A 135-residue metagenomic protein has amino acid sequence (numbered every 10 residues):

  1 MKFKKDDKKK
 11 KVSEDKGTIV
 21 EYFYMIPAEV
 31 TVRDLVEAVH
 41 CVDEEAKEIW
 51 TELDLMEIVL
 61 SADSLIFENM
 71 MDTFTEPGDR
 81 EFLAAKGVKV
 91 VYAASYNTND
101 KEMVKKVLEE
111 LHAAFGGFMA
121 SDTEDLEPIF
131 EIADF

Functional and structural regions predicted by a protein language model:
M1-Y22, V30-I49, S95, E102-F135: Acidic, proline/glycine-rich low-complexity IDRs
I26-N99: Short, intrinsically disordered low-complexity segments
